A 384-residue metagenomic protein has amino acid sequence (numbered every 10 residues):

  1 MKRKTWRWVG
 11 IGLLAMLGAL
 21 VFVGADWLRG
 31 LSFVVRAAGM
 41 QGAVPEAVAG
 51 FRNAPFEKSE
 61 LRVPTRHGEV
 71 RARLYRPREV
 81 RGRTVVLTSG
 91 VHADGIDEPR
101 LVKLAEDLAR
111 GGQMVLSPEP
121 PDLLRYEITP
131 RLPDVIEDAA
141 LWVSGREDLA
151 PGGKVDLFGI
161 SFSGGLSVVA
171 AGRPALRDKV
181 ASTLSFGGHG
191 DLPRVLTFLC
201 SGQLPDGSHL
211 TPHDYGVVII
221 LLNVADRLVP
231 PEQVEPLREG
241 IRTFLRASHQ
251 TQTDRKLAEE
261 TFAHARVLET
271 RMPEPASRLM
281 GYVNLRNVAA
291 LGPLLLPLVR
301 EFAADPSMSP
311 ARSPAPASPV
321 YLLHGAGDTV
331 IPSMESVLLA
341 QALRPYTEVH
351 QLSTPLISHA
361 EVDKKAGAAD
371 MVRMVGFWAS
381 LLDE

Functional and structural regions predicted by a protein language model:
D26, V169-T270: Alpha/beta-hydrolase-fold enzymes
F33-R83: N-terminal cap/lid segment of alpha/beta-hydrolase-fold proteins
P77-L108, E119-P120: Short, surface-exposed "cap/lid" segments of acyl-processing enzymes
E127-L149: Alpha/beta-hydrolase active-site loop
D148-S161: Alpha/beta-hydrolase fold nucleophile elbow
T197, F262-P306, V337-Q341, P345-E384: C-terminal catalytic histidine-bearing segment of alpha/beta-hydrolase fold enzymes
P316, L322-H324, D328: Short beta-strand/loop motif that positions the catalytic acidic residue of the alpha/beta-hydrolase fold
T329-E335: Conserved alpha/beta-hydrolase "acid-adjacent" motif
